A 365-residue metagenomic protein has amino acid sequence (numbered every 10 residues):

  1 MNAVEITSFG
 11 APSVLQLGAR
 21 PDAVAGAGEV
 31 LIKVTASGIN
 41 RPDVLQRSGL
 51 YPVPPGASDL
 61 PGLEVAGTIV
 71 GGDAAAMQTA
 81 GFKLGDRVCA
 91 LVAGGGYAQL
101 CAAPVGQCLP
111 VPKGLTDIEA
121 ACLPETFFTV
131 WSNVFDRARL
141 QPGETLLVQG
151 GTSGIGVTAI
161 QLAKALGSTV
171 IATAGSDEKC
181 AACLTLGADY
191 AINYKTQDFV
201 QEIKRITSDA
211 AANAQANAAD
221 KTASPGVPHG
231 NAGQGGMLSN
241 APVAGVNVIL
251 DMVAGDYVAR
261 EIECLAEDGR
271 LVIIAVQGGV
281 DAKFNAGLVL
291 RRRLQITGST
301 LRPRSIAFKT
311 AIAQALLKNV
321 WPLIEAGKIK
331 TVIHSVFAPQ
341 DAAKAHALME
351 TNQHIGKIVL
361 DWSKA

Functional and structural regions predicted by a protein language model:
P21-G38, L50-G95: Glycine-rich beta-strand-centered segment in the early N-terminal region that forms part of a ligand/cofactor-binding
L45, A76, R87-T152, T185: NAD(P)H dinucleotide-binding glycine-rich loop of Rossmann-like/cofactor-binding domains, especially the beta1-alpha1
A74-G81, S208-G245: Intrinsically disordered, low-complexity terminal tails and inter-domain linkers enriched for S/T/G/P/D/E
G96-A98, G175-A182, D281-A286: Short, glycine/polar-rich helix-capping loops at beta-to-alpha or helix-loop-helix junctions that flank or form
F127-Q197: Mid-domain Rossmann-like dinucleotide-binding core that forms the NAD(H)/NADP(H) cofactor-binding site
P142-G143, V246, D268: Phosphate-coordination loops involved in phosphoryl transfer and adenosine-cofactor binding
D220, H229, D256-I329, D361-A365: Glycine-rich phosphate-binding loop and adjacent beta-alpha segment of Rossmann(oid) nucleotide-cofactor-binding
